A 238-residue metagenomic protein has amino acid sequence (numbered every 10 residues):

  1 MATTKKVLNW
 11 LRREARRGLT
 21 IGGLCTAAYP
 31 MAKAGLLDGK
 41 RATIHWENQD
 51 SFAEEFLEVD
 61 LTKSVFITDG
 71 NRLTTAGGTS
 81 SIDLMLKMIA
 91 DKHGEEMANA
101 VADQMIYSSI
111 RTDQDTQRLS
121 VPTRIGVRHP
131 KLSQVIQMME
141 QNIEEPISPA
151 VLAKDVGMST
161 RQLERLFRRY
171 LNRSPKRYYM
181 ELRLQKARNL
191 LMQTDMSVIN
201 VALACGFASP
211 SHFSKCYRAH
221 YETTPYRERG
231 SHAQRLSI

Functional and structural regions predicted by a protein language model:
M1-T20: Flexible gly/pro-rich beta->alpha loop and the following alpha-helix that scaffold active-site loops
L37-V65, A100-V101: A conserved active-site-flanking secondary-structure segment within enzyme catalytic domains
T43, Y179-R188, R227-I238: Short, basic, alpha-helical segments at the C-terminal edge of helix-turn-helix-like DNA-binding modules
S64-I106: Conserved anion/nucleotide-ligand pocket segment
T112-R177, T194-C205: DNA-binding recognition helix and immediately preceding turn/loop of helix-turn-helix/winged-helix domains
R165-L166, R177, N189, K215-C216 (+1 more regions): DNA-binding alpha-helical recognition surfaces that contact promoter or target DNA
Q193, A204-I238: …primarily DNA-binding HTH/wHTH and HhH modules…
